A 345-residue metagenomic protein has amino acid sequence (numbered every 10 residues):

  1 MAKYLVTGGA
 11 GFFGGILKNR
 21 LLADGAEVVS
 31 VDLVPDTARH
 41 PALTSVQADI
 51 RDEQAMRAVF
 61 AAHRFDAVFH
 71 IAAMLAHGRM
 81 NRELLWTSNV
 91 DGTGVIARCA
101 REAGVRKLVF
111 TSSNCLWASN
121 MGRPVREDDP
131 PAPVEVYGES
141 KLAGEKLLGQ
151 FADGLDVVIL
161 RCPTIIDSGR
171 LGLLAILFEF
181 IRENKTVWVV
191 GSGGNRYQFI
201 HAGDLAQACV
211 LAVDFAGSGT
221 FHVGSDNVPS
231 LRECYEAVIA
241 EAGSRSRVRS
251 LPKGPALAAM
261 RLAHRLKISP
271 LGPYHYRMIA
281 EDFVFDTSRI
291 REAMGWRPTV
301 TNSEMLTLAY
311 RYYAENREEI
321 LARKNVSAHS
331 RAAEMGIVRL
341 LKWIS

Functional and structural regions predicted by a protein language model:
Y4-D24: N-terminal Rossmann NAD(P)H-binding glycine-rich loop of SDR-like oxidoreductase domains
I50-S88, C99-E102, L116-S119: NAD(P)H-binding glycine-rich loop region in Rossmannoid oxidoreductase-like domains and their noncatalytic homologs
V95-V136, V158: Conserved Rossmann-fold NAD(P)-dependent oxidoreductase catalytic core, especially the SDR/UDP-sugar
V134-V158: Active-site Tyr-X1-5-Lys
D153-I159, P163-Y197, A202-D204, V238-I239: NAD(P)-dependent short-chain dehydrogenase/reductase
D167, V189-N195, F221-P229, I239-E241 (+3 more regions): Glycine-rich Rossmann NAD(P)(H)-binding loop
A202, E236, R261-R297: Conserved C-terminal active-site "lid" loop/helix of NAD(P)H-dependent oxidoreductases that clamps the redox cofactor
A212-L271, T287, S303, T307-L308 (+2 more regions): Mid/C-terminal beta-alpha module of Rossmann-like enzyme folds, strongest in SDR-family dehydrogenases/epimerases
